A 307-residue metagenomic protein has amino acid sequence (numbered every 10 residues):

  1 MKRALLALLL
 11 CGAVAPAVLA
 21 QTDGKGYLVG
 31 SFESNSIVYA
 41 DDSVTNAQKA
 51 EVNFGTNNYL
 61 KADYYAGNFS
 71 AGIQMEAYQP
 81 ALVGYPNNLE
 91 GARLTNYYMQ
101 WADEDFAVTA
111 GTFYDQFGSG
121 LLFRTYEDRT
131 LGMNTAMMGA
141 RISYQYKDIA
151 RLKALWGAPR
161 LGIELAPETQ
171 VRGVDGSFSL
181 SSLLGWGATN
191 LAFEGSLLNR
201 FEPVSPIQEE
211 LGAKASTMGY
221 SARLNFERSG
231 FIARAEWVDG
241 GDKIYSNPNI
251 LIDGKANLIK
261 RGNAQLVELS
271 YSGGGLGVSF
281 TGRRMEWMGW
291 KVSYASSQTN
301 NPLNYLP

Functional and structural regions predicted by a protein language model:
A4-V14: Sec-dependent N-terminal signal peptides
A15-A20: Sec/Tat signal peptide C-region and signal peptidase I cleavage site
T22-G55, Y64-Y65, S70-A71, M75 (+3 more regions): Signature for the C-terminal beta-barrel architecture of outer-membrane proteins
Y78, A92-N96, F113-S119, T125-E127: Acidic, small-polar-rich N-terminal luminal/periplasmic segments of exported/outer-membrane proteins
Y98-Q100: N-terminal accessory beta-strand-rich subdomains and adjacent acidic, glycine-rich linkers that precede catalytic cores
